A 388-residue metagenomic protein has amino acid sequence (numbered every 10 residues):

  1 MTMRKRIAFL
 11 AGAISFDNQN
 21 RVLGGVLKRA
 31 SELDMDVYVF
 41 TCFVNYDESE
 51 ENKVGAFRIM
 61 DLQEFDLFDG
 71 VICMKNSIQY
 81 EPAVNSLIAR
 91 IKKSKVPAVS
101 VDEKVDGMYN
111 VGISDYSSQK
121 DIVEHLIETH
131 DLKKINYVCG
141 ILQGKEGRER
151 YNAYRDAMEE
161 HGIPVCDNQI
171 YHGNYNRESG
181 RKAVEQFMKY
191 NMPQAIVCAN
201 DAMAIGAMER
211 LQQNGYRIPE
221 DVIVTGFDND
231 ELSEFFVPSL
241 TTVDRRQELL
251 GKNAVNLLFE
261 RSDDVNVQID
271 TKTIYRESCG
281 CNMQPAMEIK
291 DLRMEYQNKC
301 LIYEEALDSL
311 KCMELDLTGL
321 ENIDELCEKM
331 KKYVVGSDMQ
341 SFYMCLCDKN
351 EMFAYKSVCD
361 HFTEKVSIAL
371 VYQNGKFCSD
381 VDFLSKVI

Functional and structural regions predicted by a protein language model:
M1-S49, K53-G336, Q340-Y343: Bacterial carbohydrate/catabolite-sensing allosteric modules
C345-I388: GAF sensory domains
